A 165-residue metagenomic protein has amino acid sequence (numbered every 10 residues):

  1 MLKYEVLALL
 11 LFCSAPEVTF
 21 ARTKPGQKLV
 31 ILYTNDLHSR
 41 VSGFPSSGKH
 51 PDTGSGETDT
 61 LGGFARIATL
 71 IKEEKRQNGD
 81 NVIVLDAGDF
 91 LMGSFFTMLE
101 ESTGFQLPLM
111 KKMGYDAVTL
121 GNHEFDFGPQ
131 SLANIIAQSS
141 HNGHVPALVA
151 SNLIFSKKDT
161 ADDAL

Functional and structural regions predicted by a protein language model:
L2-L9: Sec-dependent signal peptide recognition, specifically the positively charged N-region followed immediately by
L10-F12, S47: Enrichment for repetitive, rod-forming helical segments
C13-T19: C-terminal segment of classical bacterial N-terminal signal peptides
F20-L165: Acidic, metal/ion-coordinating pockets
